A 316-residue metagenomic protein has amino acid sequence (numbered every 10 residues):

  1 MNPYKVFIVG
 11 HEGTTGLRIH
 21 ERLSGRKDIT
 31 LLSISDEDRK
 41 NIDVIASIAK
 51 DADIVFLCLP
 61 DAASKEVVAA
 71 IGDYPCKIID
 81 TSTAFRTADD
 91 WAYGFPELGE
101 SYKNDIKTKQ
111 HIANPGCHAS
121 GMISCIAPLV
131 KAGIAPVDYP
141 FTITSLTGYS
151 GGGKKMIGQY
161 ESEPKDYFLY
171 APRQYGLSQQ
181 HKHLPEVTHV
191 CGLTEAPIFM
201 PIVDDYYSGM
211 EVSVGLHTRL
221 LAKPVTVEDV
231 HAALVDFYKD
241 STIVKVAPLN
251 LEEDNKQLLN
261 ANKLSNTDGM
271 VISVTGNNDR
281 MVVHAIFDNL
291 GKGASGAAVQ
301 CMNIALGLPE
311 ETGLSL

Functional and structural regions predicted by a protein language model:
M1-Y175, T275-N277: N-terminal Rossmann-like NAD(P) cofactor-binding subdomain of oxidoreductases, focused on the glycine-rich
V9-T15, P115, T147, S208 (+3 more regions): Short glycine-rich loop/turn motifs that provide flexible caps or phosphate-binding loops at active sites
G10, S120, A222-V225, N289: A generic structural signal for alpha-helix starts
E12-A46, V137-P140, T144-S145, Y149-V283: C-terminal substrate-binding/catalytic lobe of Rossmann-fold NAD(P)-dependent oxidoreductases
H20, I123-V130, L184-T188, H231 (+2 more regions): Predominant activation on well-ordered alpha-helical scaffold segments within soluble catalytic domains
A113-S124, Y175-L184, L290-V299: A glycine-rich, Thr/Ser-enriched phosphate-binding loop motif common to dinucleotide/cofactor-binding enzymes
P128-A132, H217, I304-L308: Active-site catalytic microenvironments for nucleophilic, acid-base chemistry
K239, A261-L316: C-terminal helical cap and adjacent loop that interface with cofactors, partners, or active-site loops
